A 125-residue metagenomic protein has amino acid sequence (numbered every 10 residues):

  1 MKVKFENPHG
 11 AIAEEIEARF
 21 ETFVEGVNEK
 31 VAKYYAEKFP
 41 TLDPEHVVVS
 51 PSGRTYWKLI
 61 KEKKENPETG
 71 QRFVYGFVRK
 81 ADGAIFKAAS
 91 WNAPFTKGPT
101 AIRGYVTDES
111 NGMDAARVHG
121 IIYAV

Functional and structural regions predicted by a protein language model:
F5-L42: Short, non-transmembrane alpha-helical segments in secretory-pathway proteins
G10-A11, E37, P44, K58 (+2 more regions): Accessory DNA-engaging acidic/polar modules
A13-I16, V27-N28, A32, V49-S50 (+4 more regions): Short linear sequence motifs
D43-G76: Exposed beta-strand-loop-beta-strand "reactive/processing" segments of non-cytosolic proteins
V78-K80: Short, acidic, Ser/Thr-enriched surface-loop or helix-capping motifs
D82-G112: A short, surface-exposed interaction/processing loop segment used at functional sites
